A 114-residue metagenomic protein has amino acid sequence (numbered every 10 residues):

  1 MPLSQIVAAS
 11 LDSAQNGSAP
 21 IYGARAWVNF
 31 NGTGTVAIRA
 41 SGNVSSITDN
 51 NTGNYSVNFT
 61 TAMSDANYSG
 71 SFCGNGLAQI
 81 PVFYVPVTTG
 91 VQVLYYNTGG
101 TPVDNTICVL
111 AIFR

Functional and structural regions predicted by a protein language model:
P2-A62, G90-R114: Extracellular receptor-binding modules and their adjoining Ser/Thr/Gly/Asp/Asn-rich linkers
S64-P86: Terminal beta-strand-rich extracellular "head" domains that mediate receptor/glycan or other ligand binding
